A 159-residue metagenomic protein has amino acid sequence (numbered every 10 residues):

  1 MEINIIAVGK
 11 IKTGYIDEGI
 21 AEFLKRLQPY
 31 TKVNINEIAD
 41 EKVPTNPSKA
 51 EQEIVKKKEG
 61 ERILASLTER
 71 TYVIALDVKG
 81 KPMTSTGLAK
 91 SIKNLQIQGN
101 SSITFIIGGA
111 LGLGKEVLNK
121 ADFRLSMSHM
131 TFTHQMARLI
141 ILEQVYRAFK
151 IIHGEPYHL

Functional and structural regions predicted by a protein language model:
M1-L27: N-terminal beta1-alpha1 ligand-phosphate binding loop
I5, I74, G108, I141: Conserved RecA-like P-loop NTPase ATPase core
I6, N34-N36: General small-molecule cofactor/ligand-binding pocket signal
I11, V78-K81, G109-L111: Short glycine-rich anion-binding loops that position phosphate/pyrophosphate groups of nucleotides and phosphorylated
T31, R70-T71, A121: Short, well-ordered alpha-helix to beta-strand connector turns
A39-S101: S-adenosyl-L-methionine/SAH cofactor-binding core of RNA-modifying enzymes
I97-I106, S128-H134: Short, acidic/small-residue loops that bind anionic groups at enzyme active sites
K115-L159: Structured adenosyl-cofactor binding patch, chiefly the S-adenosyl-L-methionine
